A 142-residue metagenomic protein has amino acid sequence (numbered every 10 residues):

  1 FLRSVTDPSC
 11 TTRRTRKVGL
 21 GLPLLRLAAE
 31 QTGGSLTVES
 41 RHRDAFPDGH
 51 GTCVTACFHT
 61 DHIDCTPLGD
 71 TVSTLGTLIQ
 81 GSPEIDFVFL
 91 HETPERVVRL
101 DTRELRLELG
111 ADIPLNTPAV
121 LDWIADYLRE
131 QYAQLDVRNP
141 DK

Functional and structural regions predicted by a protein language model:
F1-S9: Short conserved segment of the HATPase_c
R3, G19, G69-V72: Short, conserved loop/turn and helix-capping segments at secondary-structure boundaries that abut family-defining
S9-K17: Glycine-rich ATP-lid/hinge loop adjacent to the conserved G-boxes
G21, L25: Short alpha-helical Gxxx[C/S/T] motif in the catalytic ATP-binding
L27-K142: Flexible, glycine-/charge-rich segments associated with ATP-binding catalytic modules
